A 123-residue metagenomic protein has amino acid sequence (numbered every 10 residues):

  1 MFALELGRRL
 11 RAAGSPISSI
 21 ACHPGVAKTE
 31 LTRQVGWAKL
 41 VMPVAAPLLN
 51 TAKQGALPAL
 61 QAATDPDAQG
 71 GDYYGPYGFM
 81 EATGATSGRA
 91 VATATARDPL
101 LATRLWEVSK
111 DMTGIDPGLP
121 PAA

Functional and structural regions predicted by a protein language model:
M1-A123: NAD(P)H-dependent oxidoreductase Rossmann-fold/reductase module
